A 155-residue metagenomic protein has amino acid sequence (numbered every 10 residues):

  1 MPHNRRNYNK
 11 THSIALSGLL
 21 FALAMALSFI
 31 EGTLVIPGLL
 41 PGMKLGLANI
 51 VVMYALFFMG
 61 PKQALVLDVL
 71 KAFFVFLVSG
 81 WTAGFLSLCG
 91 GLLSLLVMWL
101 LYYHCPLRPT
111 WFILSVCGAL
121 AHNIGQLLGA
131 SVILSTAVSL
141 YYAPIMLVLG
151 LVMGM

Functional and structural regions predicted by a protein language model:
P2-A55: Hydrophobic transmembrane alpha-helices
N4, A15, L19-F21, A26 (+2 more regions): Short helix-perturbing small/polar motifs within transmembrane alpha-helices
N9-L20, L45, N49, A64 (+5 more regions): Residue-level signature of transmembrane alpha-helical entry/exit and packing/kink sites in multi-pass membrane
S28-L45, V69-M98, W111, I133-V138 (+1 more regions): Interfacial aromatic-anchored transmembrane helix boundaries in multi-pass membrane proteins
V35, V52, L67, Q126-A130: Alpha-helical transmembrane segments and their lipid-water interface positions in multi-pass membrane proteins
P41, G84-L88, H104-M155: Membrane-embedded alpha-helical hairpins and interfacial helices in multi-pass inner-membrane proteins
L45-P61, V97-Y102: Generic transmembrane alpha-helix motif of multi-pass integral membrane proteins
I50-M53, A72, F76, L95 (+3 more regions): Hydrophobic transmembrane alpha-helices of multi-pass small-molecule transporters
